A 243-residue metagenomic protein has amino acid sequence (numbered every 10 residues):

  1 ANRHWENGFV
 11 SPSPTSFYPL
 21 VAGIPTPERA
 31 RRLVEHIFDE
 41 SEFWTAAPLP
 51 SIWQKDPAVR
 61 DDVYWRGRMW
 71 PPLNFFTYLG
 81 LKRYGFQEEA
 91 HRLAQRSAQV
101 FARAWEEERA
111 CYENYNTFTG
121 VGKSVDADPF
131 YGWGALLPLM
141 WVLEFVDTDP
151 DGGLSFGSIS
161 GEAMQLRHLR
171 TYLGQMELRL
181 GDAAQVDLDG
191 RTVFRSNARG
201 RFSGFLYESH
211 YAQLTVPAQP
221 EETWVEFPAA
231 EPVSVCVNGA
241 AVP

Functional and structural regions predicted by a protein language model:
A1-E40, V63-V186: C-terminal capping/lid segments that line or modulate ligand- or cofactor-binding pockets
T45-W70: Generic long, charged, amphipathic alpha-helical segments
G152, S234-C236: Carbohydrate-interacting/catalytic domains
L166, G174-L206, Y211-V216: Non-catalytic terminal regions with compositionally biased, polar/charged low complexity
R179-A183, F227-P232: A short, compositionally biased
L188-G190, C236-A240: Short strand-turn-strand beta-turns centered on an Asx-Gly dipeptide
F202, A240-P243: Extracellular/luminal ectodomains and secreted, surface-exposed scaffolds of diverse proteins
V216-E231: Surface-exposed beta-strand/loop patches in extracellular or lumenal glycoproteins
